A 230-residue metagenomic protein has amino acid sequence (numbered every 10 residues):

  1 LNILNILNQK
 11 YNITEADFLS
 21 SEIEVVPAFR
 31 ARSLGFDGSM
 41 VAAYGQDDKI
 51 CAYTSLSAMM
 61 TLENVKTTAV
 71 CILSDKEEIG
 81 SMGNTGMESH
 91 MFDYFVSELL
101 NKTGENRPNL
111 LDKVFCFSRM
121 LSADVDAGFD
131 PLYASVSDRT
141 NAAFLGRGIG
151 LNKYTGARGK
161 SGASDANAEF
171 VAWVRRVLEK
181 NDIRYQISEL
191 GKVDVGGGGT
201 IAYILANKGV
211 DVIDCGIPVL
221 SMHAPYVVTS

Functional and structural regions predicted by a protein language model:
L1-S230: N-terminal hydrophobic/helix-forming segments and targeting peptides
